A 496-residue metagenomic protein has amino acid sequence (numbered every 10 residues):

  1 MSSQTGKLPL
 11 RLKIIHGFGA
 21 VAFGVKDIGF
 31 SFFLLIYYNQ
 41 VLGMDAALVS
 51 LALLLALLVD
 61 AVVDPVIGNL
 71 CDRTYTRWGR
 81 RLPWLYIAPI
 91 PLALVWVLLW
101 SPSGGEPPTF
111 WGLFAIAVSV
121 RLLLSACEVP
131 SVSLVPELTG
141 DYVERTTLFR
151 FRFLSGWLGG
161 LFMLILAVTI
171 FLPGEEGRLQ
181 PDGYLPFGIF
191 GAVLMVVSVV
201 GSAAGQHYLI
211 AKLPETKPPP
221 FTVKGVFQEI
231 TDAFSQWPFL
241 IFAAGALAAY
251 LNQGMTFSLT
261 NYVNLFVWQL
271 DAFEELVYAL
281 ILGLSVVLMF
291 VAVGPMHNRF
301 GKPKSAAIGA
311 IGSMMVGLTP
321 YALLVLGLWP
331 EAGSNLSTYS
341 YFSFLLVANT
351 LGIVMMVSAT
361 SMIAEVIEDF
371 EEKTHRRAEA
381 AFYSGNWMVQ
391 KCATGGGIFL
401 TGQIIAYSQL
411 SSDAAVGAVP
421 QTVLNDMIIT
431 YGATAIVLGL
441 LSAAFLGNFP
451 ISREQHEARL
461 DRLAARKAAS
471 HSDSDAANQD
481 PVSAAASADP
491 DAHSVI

Functional and structural regions predicted by a protein language model:
S2-I496: Membrane-embedded alpha-helical bundles of multi-pass transporters/translocases, especially carrier/permease families
